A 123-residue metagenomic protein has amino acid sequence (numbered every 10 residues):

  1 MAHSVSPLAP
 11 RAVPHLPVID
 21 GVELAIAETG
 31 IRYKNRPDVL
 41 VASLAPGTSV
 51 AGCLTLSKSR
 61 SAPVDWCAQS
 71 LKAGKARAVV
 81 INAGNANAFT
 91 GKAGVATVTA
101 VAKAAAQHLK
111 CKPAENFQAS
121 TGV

Functional and structural regions predicted by a protein language model:
M1-T55: N-terminal amphipathic/basic leader segments beginning at the initiator methionine
N35-D38, R60-S61, A73-A78, C111-E115: Short coil/turn connectors at secondary-structure junctions
V39-L40, D65, A78, T99-A106: Predominant activation on well-ordered alpha-helical scaffold segments within soluble catalytic domains
A42-A76: Active-site-flanking structural segment that lines cofactor/substrate pockets
S57-P63, K92-A100: Glycine-rich anion/phosphate-binding loops
Q69, G84-A86, A106, K110: Generic short alpha-helical segment signal, independent of protein family or function, capturing local helix propensity
V79, A83-K92, A114-V123: Short, surface-exposed loop/turn segments at secondary-structure boundaries that line and modulate
T99, A104-V123: Glycine-rich, mobile lid/loop segments that gate access to catalytic sites or pores
